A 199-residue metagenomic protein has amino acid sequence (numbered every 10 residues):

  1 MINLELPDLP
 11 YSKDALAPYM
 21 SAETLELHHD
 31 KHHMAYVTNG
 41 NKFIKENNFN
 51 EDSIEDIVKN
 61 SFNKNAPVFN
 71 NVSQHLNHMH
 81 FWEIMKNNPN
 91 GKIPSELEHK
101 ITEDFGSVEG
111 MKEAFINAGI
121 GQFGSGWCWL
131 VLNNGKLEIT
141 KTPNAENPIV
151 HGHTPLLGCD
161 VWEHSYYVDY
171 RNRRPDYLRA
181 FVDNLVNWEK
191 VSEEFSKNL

Functional and structural regions predicted by a protein language model:
M1-L199: Feature for soluble, non-membrane regions of globular proteins
